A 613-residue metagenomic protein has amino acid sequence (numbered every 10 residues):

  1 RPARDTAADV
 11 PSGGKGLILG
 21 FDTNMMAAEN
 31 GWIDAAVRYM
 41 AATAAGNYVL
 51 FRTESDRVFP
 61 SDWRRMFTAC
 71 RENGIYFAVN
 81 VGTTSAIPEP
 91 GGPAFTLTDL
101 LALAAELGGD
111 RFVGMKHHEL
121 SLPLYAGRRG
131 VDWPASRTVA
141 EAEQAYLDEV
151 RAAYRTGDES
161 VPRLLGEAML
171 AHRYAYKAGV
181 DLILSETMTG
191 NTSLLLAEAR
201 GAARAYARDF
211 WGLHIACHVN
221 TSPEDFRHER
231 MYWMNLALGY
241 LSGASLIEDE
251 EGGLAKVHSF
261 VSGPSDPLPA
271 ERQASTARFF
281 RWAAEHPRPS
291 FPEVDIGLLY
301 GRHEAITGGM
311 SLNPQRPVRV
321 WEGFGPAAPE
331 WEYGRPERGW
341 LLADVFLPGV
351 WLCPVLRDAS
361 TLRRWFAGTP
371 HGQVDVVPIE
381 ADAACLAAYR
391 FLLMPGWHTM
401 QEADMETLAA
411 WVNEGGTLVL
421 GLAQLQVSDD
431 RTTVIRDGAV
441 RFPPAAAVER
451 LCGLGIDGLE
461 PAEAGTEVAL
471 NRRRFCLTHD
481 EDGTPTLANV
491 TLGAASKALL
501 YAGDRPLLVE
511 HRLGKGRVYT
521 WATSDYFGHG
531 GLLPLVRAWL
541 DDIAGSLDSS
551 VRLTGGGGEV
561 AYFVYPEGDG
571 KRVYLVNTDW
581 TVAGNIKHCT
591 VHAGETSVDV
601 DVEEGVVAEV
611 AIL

Functional and structural regions predicted by a protein language model:
R1-N80, L97-H118, L386-A387, V419 (+3 more regions): Mature N-terminal, pre-catalytic/accessory segment of carbohydrate-active enzymes
P2-A7, K15-A27, S275-A388: Aromatic-Pro/Gly-enriched surface loop or interdomain linker that acts as a lid/target-recognition segment
N30-A45, T53, R57-R64, T68-N73 (+3 more regions): Helical hinge/lid and interdomain linker segments adjacent to catalytic or ligand-binding clefts that mediate domain
G91-F95, D99, A104, V150-E198 (+2 more regions): Substrate-binding cleft/loops of secretory-pathway carbohydrate-active enzymes
F210-P269, Q273, S290-V294, Y300-H303: Substrate-binding cleft of secreted/luminal carbohydrate-active enzymes
E293-W331, L341, A387-F391, H398 (+3 more regions): Carbohydrate-binding surface patches
H398-T484, T491, S496, G503: A glycine-rich, often tryptophan-bearing local segment used as a flexible ligand/cofactor-contacting loop or short
V427, L459-G514, A522-D601: Catalytic beta-strand/loop cores that center a nucleophilic Ser/Cys/Thr and support acyl-enzyme chemistry
